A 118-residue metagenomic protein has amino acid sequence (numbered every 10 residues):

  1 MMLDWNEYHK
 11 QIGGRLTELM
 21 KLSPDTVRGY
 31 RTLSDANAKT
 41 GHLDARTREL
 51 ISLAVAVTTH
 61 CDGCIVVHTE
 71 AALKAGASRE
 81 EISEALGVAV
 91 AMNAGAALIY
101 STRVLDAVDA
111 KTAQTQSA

Functional and structural regions predicted by a protein language model:
M1-T47, Y100-A118: Acidic, glycine/proline-rich low-complexity segments that act as flexible tails and inter-domain linkers
T17, S34-D35, S52, T69-L73 (+1 more regions): Amphipathic alpha-helical segments within well-ordered protein domains
V27-R28, V67-E81, L105: Iron-sulfur (Fe-S) cluster-binding segments and ferredoxin-like electron-carrier domains, especially [2Fe-2S]
H42-T59, E80-G87: Immediate flanking context of iron-sulfur cluster ligation sites
C61-C64: Short cysteine clusters
G76-L86, T112-A118: Charge-rich, acidic-biased intrinsically disordered regions
S83-V108: C-terminal structural segments of small proteins and small subunits
